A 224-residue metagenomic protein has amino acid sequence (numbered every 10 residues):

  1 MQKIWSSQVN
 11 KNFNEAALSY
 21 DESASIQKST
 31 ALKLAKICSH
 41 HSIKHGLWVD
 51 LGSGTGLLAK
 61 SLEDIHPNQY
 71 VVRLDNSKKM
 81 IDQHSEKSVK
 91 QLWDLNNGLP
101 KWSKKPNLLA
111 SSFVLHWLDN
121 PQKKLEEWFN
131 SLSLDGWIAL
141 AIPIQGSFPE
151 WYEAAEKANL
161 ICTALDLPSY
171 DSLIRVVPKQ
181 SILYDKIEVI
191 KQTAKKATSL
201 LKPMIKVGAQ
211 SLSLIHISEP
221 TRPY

Functional and structural regions predicted by a protein language model:
M1-A17: N-terminal, positively charged/glycine-rich alpha-helical extensions of SAM-dependent methyltransferases
S25-H45: Conserved alpha-helix/loop element of class I SAM-dependent methyltransferases that forms part of the SAM/SAH-binding
W48-P100: Class I SAM-dependent methyltransferase SAM/SAH-binding core
N107-P121: A short SAM/SAH-binding and catalytic strip from SAM-dependent methyltransferases
Q122-W137: A short glycine-rich, Lys/Arg-flanked "PGG" loop and its adjoining helix->strand segment in the class I
W137-S199, Q210-L214: Conserved catalytic/acceptor-binding region of the Class I
I215-Y224: Single conserved hydrophobic/aromatic residue that forms the stacking wall/gate of nucleotide- or nucleobase-binding
